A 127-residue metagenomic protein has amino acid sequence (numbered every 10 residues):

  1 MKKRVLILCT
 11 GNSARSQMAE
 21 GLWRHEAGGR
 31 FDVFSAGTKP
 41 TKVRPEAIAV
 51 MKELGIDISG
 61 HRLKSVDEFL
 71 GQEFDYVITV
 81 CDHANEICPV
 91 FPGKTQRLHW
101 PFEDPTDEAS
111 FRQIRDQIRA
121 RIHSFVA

Functional and structural regions predicted by a protein language model:
K2-D67: Conserved active-site segments centered on acidic
K2-V5, F69-V80, F111, A120 (+1 more regions): Cytosolic catalytic domains that perform sulfur/thiol-centered chemistry
N12, M51, V77-I78, I118: Conserved small-residue
A19, S59, D67-L70, P92 (+2 more regions): Generic, ordered loop/turn and secondary-structure boundary motif
G28-G29, E73, G93-Q96: Short glycine/proline-enriched coil/turn segments at helix->beta-strand junctions
H61, D67-P92: Mid-chain, well-packed structural core segment of small domains
N85-A127: Phosphate-binding/catalytic loops
